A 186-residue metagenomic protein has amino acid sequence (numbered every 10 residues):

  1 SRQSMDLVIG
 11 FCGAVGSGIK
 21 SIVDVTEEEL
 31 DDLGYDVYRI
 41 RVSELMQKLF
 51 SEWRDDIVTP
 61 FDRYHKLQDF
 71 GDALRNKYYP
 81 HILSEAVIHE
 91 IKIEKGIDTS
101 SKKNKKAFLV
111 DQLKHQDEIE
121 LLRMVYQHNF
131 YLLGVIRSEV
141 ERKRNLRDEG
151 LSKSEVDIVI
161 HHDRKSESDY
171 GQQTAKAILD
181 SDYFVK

Functional and structural regions predicted by a protein language model:
S1-G10, G34-D36: Extreme N-terminal, non-catalytic leader segments that precede Walker-type/kinase nucleotide-binding cores
I9, Y38-I40, Y131-L133, D182-K186: Hydrophobic/aromatic beta-strand patches that form the interior of the parallel beta-sheet core in alpha/beta enzyme
F11-T26: Glycine-rich phosphate-binding P-loop
D24, E28, D32, M124: Short, well-ordered alpha-helices that flank and scaffold nucleotide-derived cofactor binding pockets
D32-F108, Q112-E120: ATP-dependent small-molecule kinase phosphotransfer cores that center on conserved nucleotide phosphate-binding segments
K106-A107, N129-F130, I178, D182: Conserved acidic residues
L109-E149: ATP-dependent NMP and nucleoside kinases share a basic, alpha-helical "lid"
R147-K186: Small-molecule kinase domains that catalyze NTP-dependent phosphoryl transfer to phosphate-bearing small molecules
